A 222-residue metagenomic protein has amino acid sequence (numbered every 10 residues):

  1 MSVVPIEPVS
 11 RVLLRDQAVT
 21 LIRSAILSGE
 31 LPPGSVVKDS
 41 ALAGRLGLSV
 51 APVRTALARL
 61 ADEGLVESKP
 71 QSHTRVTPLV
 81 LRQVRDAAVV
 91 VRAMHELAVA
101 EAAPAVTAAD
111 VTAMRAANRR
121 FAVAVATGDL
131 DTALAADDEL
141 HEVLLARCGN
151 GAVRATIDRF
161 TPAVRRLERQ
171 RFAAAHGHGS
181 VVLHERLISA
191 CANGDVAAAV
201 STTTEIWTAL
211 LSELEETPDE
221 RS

Functional and structural regions predicted by a protein language model:
M1-A100, P104, L211-S222: Short linear motifs at protein or domain termini
S10, R115-A122, R169-S222: C-terminal all-alpha effector/ligand-binding and dimerization domain of prokaryotic HTH-type transcriptional repressors
D16, R92, A108-R115, H178-V182: Amphipathic alpha-helical repeat elements characteristic of tetratricopeptide repeat
V53, V111, R115, R154-T161 (+4 more regions): Short, well-structured alpha-helical segments
V84-A87, M114, A133, D137 (+4 more regions): Hydrophobic packing residues in well-ordered alpha-helices of helical domains and bundles
V90-A103, D138-A174: Hydrophobic, amphipathic alpha-helical faces that serve as interaction scaffolds
L97-V123, T127: Amphipathic alpha-helical dimerization/coiled-coil segments that flank or bridge DNA-binding/regulatory modules
G128, N150-G151, G194-D195: Short loop-to-helix capping motifs
